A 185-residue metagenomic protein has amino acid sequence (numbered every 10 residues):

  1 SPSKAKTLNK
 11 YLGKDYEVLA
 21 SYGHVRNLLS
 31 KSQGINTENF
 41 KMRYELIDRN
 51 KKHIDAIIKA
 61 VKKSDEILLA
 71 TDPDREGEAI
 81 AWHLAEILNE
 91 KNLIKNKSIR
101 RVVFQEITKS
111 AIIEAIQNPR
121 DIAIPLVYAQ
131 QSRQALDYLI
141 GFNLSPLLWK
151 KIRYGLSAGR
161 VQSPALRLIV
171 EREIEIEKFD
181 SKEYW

Functional and structural regions predicted by a protein language model:
P2-Q134, L148: Intrinsically disordered, low-complexity regulatory segments
K62, I107-W185: C-terminal or mid-to-C-terminal helical accessory/interaction module adjacent to the motor/catalytic core
